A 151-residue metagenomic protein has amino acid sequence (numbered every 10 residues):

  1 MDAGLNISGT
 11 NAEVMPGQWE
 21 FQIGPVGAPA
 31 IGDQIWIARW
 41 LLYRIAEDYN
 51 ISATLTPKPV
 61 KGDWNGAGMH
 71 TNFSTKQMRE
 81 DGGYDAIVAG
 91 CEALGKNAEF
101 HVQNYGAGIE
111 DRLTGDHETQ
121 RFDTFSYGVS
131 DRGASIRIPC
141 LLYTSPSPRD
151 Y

Functional and structural regions predicted by a protein language model:
M1-W36: Active-site acidic/histidine clusters and adjacent loop/turn architecture that either coordinate catalytic ions
N11-E13, G68-N72, D150: Histidine-centered active-site/metal-ligand motif
A12-M15, I138-L142: Short, ordered beta-strand-loop transition motifs
A30, I35-L141: Glycine-rich anion/phosphate-binding loop at the beta-strand->alpha-helix junction
Y143-Y151: Single conserved hydrophobic/aromatic residue that forms the stacking wall/gate of nucleotide- or nucleobase-binding
